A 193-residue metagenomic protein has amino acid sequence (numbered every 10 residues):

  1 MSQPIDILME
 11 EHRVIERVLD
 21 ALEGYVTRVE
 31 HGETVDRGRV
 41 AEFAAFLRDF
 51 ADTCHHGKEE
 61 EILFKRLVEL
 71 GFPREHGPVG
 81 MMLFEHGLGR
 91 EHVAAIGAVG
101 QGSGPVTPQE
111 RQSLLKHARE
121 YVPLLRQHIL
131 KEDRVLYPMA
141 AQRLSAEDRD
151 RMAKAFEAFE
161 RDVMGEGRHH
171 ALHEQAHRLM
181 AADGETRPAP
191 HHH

Functional and structural regions predicted by a protein language model:
M1-H193: Small-residue-biased structural context
